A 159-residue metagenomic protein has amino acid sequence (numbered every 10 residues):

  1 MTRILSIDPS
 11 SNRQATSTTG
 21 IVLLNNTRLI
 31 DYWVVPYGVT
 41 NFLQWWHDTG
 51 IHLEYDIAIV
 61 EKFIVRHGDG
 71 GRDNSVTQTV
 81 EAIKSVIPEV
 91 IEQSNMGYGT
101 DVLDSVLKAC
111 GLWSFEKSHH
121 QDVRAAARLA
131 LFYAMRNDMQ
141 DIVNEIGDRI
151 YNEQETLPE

Functional and structural regions predicted by a protein language model:
M1-E159: Phosphate- and other anionic-substrate recognition elements at nucleic-acid/protein interfaces
